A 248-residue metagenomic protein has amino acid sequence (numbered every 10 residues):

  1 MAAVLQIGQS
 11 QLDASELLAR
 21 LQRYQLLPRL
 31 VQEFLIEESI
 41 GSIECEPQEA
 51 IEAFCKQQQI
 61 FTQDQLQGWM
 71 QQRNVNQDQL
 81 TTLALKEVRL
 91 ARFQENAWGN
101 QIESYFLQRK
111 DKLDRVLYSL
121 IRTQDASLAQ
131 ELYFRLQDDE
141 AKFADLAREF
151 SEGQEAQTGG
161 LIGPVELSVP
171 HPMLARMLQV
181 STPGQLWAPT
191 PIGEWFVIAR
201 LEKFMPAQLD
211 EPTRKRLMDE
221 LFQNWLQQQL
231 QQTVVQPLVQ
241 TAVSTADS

Functional and structural regions predicted by a protein language model:
A2-S248: Peptidyl-prolyl cis-trans isomerase
